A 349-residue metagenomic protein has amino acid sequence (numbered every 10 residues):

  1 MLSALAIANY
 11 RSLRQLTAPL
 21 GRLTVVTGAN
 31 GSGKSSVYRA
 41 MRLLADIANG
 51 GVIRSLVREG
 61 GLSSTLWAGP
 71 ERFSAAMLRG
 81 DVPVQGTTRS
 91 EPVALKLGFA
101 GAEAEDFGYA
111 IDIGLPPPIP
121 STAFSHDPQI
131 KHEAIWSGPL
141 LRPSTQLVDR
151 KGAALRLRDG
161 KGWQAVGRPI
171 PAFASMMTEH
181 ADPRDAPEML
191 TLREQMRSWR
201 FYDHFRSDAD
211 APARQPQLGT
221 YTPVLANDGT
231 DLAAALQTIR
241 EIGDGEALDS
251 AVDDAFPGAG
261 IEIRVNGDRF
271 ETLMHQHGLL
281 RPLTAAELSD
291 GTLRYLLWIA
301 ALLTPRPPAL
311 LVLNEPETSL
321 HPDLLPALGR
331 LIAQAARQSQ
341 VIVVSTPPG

Functional and structural regions predicted by a protein language model:
M1-G50, G258-I261, N266-G349: Switch/communication elements of ASCE P-loop NTPase nucleotide-binding domains
M1-N9, V93-L97, R200: Conserved N-terminal strand/loop that marks the beginning of ABC ATPase nucleotide-binding domains
I7-A8, G101-E103, D249-A255: Short, solvent-exposed secondary-structure boundary motifs
R39-P118: Conserved P-loop NTP-binding catalytic core
A94-I242, E246: Electropositive, glycine-dotted interaction segments that contact anionic polymers or phosphate-rich ligands
L190, S250, R330: Active-site phosphate/pyrophosphate- and oxyanion-stabilizing loops and adjacent acidic/basic residues in soluble
T220-A285: Extended helical coiled-coil dimerization/tether regions that scaffold and oligomerize large DNA-maintenance assemblies
